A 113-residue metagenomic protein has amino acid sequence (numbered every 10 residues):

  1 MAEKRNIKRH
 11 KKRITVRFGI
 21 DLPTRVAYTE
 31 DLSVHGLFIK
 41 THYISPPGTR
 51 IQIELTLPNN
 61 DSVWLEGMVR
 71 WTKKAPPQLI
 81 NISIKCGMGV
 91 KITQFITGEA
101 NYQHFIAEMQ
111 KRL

Functional and structural regions predicted by a protein language model:
M1-V34, N101-L113: N-terminal helix initiation/capping motif
I7, K40-I44, N60: Short, surface-exposed secondary-structure edge patches
T15-P47, Q52, G87-G89: Short strand-loop-strand
A27, L65-R70: Short beta-strand-centered aromatic/proline hotspots
P58-E66: Short, Lys/Arg- and Gly-enriched loop/turn segments at beta-strand edges
P77-L113: C-terminal output/interaction extensions
